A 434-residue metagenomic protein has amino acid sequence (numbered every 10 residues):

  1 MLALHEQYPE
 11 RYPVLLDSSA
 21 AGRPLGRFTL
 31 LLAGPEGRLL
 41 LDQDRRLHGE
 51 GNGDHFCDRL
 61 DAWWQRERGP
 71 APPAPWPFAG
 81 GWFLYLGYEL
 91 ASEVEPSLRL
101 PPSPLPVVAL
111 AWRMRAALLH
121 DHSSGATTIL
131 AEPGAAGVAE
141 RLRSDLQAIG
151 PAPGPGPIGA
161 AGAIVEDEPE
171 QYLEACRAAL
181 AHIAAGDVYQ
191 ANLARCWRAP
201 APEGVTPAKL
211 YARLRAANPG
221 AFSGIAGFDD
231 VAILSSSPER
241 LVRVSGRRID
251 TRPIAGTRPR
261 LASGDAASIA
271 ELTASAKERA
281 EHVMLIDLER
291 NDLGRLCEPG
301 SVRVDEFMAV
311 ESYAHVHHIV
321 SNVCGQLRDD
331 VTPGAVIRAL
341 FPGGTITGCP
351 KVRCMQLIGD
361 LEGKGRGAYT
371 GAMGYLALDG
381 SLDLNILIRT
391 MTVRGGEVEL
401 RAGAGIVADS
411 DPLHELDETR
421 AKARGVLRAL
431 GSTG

Functional and structural regions predicted by a protein language model:
M1-G434: Extended alpha-helical targeting/anchoring segments, especially N-terminal organellar/secretory targeting helices
